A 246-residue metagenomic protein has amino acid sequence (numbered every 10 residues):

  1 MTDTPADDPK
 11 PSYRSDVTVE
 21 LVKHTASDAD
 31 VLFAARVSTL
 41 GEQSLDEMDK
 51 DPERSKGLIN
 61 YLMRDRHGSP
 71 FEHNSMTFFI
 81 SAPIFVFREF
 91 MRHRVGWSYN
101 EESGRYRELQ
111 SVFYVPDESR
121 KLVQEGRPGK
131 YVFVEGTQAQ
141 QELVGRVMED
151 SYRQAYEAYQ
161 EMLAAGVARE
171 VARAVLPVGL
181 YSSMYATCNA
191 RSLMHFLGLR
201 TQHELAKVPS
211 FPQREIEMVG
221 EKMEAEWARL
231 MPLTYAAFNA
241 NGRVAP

Functional and structural regions predicted by a protein language model:
M1-P246: Family-specific signature for flavin-dependent thymidylate synthase
